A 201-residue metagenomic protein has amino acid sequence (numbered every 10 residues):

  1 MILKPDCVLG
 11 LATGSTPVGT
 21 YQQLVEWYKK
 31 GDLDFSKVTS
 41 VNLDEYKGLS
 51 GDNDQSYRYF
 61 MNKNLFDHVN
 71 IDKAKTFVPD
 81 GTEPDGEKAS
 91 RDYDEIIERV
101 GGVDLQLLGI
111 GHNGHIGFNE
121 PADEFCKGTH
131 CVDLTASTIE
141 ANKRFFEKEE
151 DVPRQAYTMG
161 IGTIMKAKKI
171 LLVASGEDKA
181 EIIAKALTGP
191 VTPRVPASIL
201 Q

Functional and structural regions predicted by a protein language model:
M1-L9, E87: N-terminal glycine-/serine-/threonine-rich phosphate-binding loop
P5-C7, S36, K168: Nucleotide donor/acceptor-binding cores
L11-T16, L108-H112, S175: Glycine-rich beta-strand-to-loop/alpha-helix junction loops that act as flexible
Q23-D34, Y57-Y59, P121-C131, G189-V191: A glycine- and small-aliphatic-rich helix-loop capping segment at beta-alpha/alpha-beta transitions that lines
L33-Q106: Ligand-binding beta-strand-loop-alpha-helix segment within the catalytic cores of soluble metabolic enzymes
K88-R91, G117-D123, K127-G128, I182-A186: A short secondary-structure junction signal
N113, G117-I161: Class I SAM-dependent methyltransferase SAM-binding "motif I" and its flanking Rossmann-like core
M159-G162, K166-Q201: ATP/nucleoside-binding phosphotransfer catalytic cores, i.e., glycine-rich phosphate-binding loops
